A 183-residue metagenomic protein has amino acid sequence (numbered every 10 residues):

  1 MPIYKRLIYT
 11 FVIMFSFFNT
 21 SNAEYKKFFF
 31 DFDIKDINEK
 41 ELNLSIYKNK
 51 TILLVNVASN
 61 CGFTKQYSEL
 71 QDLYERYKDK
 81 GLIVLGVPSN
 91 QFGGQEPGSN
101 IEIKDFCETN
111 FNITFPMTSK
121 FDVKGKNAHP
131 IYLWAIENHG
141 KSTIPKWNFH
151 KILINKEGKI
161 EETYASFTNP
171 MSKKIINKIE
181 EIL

Functional and structural regions predicted by a protein language model:
M1-I8: Bacterial N-terminal signal peptides that target proteins for export
Y9-S16: Bacterial N-terminal signal peptides
A23-S45, K65: N-terminal "domain-start" segment that seeds a small globular fold
D36, N56-N60: Amphipathic alpha-helical repeat scaffolds
K48-L53: Local sequence-structure signature of Cys/Sec-based thiol-disulfide redox active-site neighborhoods
F63-A128: Structural microenvironment flanking redox-active thiols in thiol-disulfide oxidoreductases
P130-L133, E137-L183: Thiol-/selenol-based redox modules, centered on thioredoxin-like and closely related oxidoreductase domains
